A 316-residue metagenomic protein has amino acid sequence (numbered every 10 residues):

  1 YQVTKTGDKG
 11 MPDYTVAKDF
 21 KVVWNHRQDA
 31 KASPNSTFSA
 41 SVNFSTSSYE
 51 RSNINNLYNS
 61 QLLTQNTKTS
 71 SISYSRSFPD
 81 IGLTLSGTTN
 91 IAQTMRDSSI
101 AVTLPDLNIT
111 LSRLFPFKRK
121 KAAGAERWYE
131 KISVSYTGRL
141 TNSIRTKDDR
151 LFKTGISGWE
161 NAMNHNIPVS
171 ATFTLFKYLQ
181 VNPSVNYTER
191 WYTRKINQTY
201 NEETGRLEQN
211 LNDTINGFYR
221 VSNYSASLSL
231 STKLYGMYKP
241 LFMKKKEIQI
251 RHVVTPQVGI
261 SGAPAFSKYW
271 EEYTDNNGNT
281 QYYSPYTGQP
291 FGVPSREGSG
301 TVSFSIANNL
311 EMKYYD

Functional and structural regions predicted by a protein language model:
Y1-D316: Outer-membrane beta-barrel proteins and related beta-barrel translocases across Gram-negative bacteria
